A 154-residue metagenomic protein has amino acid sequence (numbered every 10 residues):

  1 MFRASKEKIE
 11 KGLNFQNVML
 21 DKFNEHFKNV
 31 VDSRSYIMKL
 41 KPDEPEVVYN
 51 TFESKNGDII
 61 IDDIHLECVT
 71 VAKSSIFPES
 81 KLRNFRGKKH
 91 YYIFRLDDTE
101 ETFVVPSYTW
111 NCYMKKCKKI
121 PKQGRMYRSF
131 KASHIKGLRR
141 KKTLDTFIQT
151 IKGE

Functional and structural regions predicted by a protein language model:
M1-E154: Nucleic-acid endonuclease domains
